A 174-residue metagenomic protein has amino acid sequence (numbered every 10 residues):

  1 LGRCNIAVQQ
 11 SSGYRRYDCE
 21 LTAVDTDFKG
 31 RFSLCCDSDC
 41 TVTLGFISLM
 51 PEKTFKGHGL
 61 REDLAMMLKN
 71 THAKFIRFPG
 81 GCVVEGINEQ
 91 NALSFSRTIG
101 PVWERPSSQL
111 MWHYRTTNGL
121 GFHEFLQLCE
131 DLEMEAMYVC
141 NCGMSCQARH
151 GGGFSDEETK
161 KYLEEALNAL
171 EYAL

Functional and structural regions predicted by a protein language model:
L1-L174: Non-catalytic accessory regions flanking glycosidase/transglycosidase catalytic cores in CAZymes
